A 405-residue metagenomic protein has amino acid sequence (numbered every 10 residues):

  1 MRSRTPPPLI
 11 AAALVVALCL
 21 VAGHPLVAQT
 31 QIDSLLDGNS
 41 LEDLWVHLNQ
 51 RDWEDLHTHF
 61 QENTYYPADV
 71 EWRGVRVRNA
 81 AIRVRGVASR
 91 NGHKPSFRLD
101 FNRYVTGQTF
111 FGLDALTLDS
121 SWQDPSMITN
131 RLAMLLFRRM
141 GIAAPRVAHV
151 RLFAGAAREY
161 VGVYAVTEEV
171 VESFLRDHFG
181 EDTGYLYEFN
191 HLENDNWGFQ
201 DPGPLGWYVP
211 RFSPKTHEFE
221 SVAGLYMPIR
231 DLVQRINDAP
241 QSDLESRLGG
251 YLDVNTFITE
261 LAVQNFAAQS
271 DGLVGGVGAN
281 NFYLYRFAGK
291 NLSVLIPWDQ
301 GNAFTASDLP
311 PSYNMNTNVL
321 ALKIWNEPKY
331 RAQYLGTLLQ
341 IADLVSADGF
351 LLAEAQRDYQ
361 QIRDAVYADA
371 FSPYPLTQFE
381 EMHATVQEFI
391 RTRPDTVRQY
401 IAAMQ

Functional and structural regions predicted by a protein language model:
M1-A13: Bacterial N-terminal signal peptides that target proteins for export
S3-T5, P25, P394: Hydrophobic alpha-helical segments, especially transmembrane helices and their immediate juxtamembrane helical caps
P7, V21-A22, F137: Compositionally biased, intrinsically disordered low-complexity regions
A11-A22: Bacterial N-terminal signal peptides
A28-Q405: Phosphate/dinucleotide-binding and metal-coordinating scaffold of catalytic cores in nucleotide-dependent enzymes
